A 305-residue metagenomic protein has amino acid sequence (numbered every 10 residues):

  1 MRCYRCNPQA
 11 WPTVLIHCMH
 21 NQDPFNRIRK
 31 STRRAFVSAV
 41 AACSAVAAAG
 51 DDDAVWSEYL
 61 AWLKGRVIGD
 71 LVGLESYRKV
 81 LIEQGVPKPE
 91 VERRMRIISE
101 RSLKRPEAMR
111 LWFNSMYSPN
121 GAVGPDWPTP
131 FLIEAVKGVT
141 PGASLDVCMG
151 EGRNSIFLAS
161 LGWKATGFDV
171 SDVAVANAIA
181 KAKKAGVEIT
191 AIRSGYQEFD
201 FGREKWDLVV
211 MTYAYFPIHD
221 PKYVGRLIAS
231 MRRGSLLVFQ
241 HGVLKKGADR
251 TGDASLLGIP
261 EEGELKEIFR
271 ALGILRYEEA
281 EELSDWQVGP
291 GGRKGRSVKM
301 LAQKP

Functional and structural regions predicted by a protein language model:
R2-S31, A39-A42: N-terminal secretory signal peptides
D53-V139: Conserved class I S-adenosyl-L-methionine
P141-G150: Conserved class I S-adenosyl-L-methionine
S171-V173: Conserved SAM/SAH-binding beta-strand->alpha-helix loop
A185-Y196: Conserved SAM-binding strand-loop segment of SAM-dependent methyltransferases
F199-L208: A short acidic, Gly/Pro-enriched loop at the edge of an enzyme's catalytic core that lines a small-molecule cofactor
F216-L227: A short, conserved alpha-helix within the catalytic core of class I
G234-G242: Conserved beta-strand signature within the Rossmann-like core of class I S-adenosyl-L-methionine
